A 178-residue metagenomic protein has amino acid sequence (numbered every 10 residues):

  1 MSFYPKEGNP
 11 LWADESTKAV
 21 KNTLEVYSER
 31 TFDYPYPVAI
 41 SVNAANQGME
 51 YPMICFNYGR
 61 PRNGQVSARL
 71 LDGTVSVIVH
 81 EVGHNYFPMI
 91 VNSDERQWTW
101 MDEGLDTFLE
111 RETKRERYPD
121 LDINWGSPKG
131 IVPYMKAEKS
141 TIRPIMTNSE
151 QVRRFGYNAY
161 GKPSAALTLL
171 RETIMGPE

Functional and structural regions predicted by a protein language model:
M1-N85, M89-W98, T113-E116, S149-F155: Juxtacatalytic substrate-recognition/specificity segment
M1-S2, S140, P177-E178: Short, compositionally biased low-complexity segments
E15, A19, N124-G130, E178: Extended, well-ordered alpha-helical scaffold segments
D33-A39, K162, M175-E178: Loop/turn elements at helix/coil->beta-strand transitions in domains of secreted/extracellular proteins
W100-M101, E178: Alpha-helix N-cap and coil->helix boundary residues
E103-I174: Acidic/His/Gly-enriched intrinsically disordered linker/tail segments that often contain short helix/coil "MoRF-like"
